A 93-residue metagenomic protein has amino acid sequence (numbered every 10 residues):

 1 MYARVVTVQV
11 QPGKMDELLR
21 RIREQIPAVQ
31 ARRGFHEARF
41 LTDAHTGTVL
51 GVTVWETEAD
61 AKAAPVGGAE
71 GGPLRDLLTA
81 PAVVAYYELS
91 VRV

Functional and structural regions predicted by a protein language model:
Y2, T7-Q9, H36-T46, G72-V93: Glycine-rich beta-strand-turn "strand-cap" elements at beta-sheet edges
V8-R21: Short, surface-exposed ligand-recognition loops at beta-strand->loop->(often short) alpha-helix junctions that present
Q9, V52-V54: Short hydrophobic/aromatic beta-strand micro-patches that form the beta-sheet surface supporting nucleotide- or nucleic
P12-K14, A59, S90: Residues that cap or initiate secondary-structure elements
P27-H36, V54-A85: An amphipathic, aromatic/His-enriched active-site/gating alpha helix that lines ligand/cofactor pockets
T48-L50: General beta-strand recognition
